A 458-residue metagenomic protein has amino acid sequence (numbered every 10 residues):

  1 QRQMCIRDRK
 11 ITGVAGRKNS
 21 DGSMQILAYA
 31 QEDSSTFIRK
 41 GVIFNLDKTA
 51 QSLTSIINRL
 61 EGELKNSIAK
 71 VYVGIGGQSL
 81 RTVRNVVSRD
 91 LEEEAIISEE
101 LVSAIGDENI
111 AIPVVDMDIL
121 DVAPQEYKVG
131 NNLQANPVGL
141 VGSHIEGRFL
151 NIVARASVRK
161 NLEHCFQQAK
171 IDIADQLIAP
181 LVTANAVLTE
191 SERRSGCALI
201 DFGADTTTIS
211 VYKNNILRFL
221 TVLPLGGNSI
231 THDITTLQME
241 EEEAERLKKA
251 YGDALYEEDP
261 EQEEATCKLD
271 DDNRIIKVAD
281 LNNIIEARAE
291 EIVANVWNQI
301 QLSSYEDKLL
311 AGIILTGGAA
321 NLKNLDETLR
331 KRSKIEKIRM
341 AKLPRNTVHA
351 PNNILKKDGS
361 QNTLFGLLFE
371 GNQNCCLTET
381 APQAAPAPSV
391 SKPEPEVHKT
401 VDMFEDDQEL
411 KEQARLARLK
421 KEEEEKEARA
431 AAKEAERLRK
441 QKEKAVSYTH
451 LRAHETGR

Functional and structural regions predicted by a protein language model:
Q1-K10, V14-C197, A254, V278-L281 (+2 more regions): Nucleotide/phosphate-binding catalytic cleft detector across ATP-hydrolyzing and phosphate-transferring enzymes
Q3, R7-K10, I75-G76, L199-T206 (+3 more regions): A short acidic Gly-Thr/Ser loop motif
G13, V73, F166, D201 (+4 more regions): Residue-level signature of catalytic and energy-coupling elements of molecular machines, predominantly ATP/GTP-dependent
G62-E63, N151, A156-Q167, I171 (+7 more regions): Phosphate-binding glycine-rich/basic clefts of nucleotide- and phosphate-handling proteins, predominantly
S67-G76, S303-G317: Short glycine-rich phosphate-binding loop at a beta-alpha junction
L255, K308-R332: Glycine-rich phosphate-binding loops at beta-strand->alpha-helix junctions
K331-R345: Catalytic phosphate/nucleotide-handling subdomain of diverse soluble enzymes
A341-K392: Glycine-rich phosphate-binding/hydrolytic loop that grips phosphoryl groups
